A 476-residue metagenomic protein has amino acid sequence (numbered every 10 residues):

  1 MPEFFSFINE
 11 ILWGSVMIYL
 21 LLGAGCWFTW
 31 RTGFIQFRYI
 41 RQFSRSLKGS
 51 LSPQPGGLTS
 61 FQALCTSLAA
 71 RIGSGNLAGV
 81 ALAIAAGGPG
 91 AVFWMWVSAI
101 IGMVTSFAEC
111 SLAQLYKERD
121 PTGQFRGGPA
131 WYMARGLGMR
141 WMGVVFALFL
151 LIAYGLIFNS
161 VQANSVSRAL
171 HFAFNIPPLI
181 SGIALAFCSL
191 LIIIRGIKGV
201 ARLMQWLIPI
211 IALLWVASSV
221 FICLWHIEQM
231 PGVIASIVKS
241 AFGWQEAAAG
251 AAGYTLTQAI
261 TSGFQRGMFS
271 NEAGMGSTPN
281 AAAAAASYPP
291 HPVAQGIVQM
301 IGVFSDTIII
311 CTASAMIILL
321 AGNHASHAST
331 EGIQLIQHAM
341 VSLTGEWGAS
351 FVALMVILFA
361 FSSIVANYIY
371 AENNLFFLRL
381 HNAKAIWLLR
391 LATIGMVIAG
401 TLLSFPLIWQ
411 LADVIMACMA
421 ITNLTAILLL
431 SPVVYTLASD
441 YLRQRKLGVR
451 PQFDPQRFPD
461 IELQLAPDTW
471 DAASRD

Functional and structural regions predicted by a protein language model:
M1-S74, I84-A91, G102, I398 (+1 more regions): N-terminal alpha-helical transmembrane segments of multi-pass membrane transport and channel/translocase proteins
M17, T32-Q36, G75-V80, P89 (+6 more regions): Transmembrane helix-loop junctions in multi-pass membrane proteins
L20-W27, R31-S44, N164-L170, I176-V238 (+1 more regions): Membrane-interface loop-to-helix entry segments
G25-T29, S98-G123, P129-I193, L354-I364: Helix-loop-helix module between adjacent transmembrane segments
T29, F107-K117, V220-S236, W244 (+3 more regions): Extracellular/periplasmic helix-exit of transmembrane alpha-helices
F34-S60, L82-V92, W96, V104-L137 (+3 more regions): Flexible loop linkers connecting adjacent transmembrane helices in multi-pass alpha-helical membrane transporters
Q54-A86, L112-A130, A134, L151 (+1 more regions): Alpha-helical membrane segments and immediately flanking helix-loop junctions that form or couple to the substrate/ion
I101-E109, I183-I197, I208-E228, T261 (+3 more regions): Selective recognition of specific alpha-helical transmembrane segments in multi-pass small-molecule
